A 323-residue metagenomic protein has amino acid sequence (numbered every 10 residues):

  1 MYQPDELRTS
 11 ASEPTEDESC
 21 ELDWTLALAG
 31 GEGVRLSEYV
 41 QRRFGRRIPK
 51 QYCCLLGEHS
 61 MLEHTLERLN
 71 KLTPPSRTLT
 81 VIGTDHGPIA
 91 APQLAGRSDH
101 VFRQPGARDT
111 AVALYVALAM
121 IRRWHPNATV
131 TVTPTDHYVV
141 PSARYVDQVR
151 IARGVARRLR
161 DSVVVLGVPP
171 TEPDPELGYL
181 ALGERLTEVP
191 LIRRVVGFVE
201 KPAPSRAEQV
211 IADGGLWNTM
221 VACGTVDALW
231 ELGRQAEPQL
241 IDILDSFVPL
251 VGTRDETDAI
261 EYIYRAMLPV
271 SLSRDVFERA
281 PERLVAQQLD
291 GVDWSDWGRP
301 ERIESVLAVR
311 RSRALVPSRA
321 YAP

Functional and structural regions predicted by a protein language model:
Y2-L22, G224-P323: Left-handed beta-helix
Y2-R42, R46-P49, C54-V146, R150 (+2 more regions): Conserved N-terminal catalytic core of the sugar/cofactor nucleotidyltransferase
E21-W24, P75-S76, R97-S98, H125-A128 (+6 more regions): Short coil/turn connectors at secondary-structure junctions
L36, A90-A91, A207, L229 (+2 more regions): Hydrophobic packing residues within well-ordered alpha-helices of enzyme cores
S60, A107-V112, E172-D174, P204-R206 (+1 more regions): A short acidic, often aromatic-flanked loop/helix-cap motif at beta-alpha or helix-coil junctions that lines enzyme
I82, T133, P202, G224 (+1 more regions): A conserved hydrophobic position in a structured secondary element of the catalytic/binding core that shapes
P141-Y264, L284-V285: Conserved core of the sugar-phosphate nucleotidyltransferase
